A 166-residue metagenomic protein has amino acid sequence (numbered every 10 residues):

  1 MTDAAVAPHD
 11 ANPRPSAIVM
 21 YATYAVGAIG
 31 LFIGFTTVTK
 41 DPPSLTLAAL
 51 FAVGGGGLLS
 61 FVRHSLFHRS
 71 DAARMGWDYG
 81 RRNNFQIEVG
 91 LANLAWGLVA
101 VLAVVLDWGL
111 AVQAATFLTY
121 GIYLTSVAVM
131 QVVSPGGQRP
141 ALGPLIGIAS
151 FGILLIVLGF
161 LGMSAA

Functional and structural regions predicted by a protein language model:
R14-V38, G152-L155: The first (N-terminal) embedded transmembrane alpha-helix
Y24-I29, V53, V89-V101, I148-L154: Core segments of transmembrane alpha-helices that mediate helix-helix packing or line hydrophobic substrate/ligand
P42-L58, V105, L110-T119: Alpha-helical transmembrane segments
A48-V53, Y79-N93: A loop-to-helix transmembrane entry motif
V62-R82: Membrane-helix interface/capping segments
V89-W96, T116-Q131, F151-I156: Hydrophobic alpha-helical membrane segments
V104-A114, A128-L142: Membrane-helix boundary connector in multi-pass membrane proteins
V157-A166: Juxtamembrane boundary at the C-terminal end of a transmembrane helix
